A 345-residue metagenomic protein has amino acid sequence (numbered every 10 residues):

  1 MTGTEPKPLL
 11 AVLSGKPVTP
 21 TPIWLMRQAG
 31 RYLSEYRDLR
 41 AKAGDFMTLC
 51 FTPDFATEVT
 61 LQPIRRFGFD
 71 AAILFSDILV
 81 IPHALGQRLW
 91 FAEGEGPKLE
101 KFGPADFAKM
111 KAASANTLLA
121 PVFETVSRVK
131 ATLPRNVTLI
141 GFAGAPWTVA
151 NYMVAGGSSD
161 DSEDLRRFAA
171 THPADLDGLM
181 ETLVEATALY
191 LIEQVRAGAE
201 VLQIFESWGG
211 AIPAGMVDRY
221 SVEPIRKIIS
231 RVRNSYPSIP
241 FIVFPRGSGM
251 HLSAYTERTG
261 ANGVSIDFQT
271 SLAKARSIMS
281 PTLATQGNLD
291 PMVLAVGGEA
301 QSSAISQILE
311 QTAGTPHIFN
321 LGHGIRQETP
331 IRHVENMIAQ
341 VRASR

Functional and structural regions predicted by a protein language model:
M1-F91, R128, K227, E310 (+1 more regions): N-terminal basic, low-complexity leaders that serve as flexible interaction/assembly modules and, when applicable, as
T2-T4, A43, A105-S114, A174 (+1 more regions): Short, glycine- and charge-enriched coil/turn segments that flank and shape catalytic ligand pockets
K16-T48, I78, A84-E93, E100-P104 (+3 more regions): N-terminal small/glycine-rich loop or linker at the start of catalytic domains across soluble metabolic enzymes
G44-D45, K101-D106, A113, I212-A214 (+2 more regions): General structural signal for secondary-structure boundaries
I73-W90, G103, M110-A115, A199-D218 (+1 more regions): Glycine-rich, proline-tolerant flexible connector loops at the mouths of alpha/beta enzymes
G94-T132: A gly/proline- and charged-residue-enriched helix-loop-helix capping module
L118-R345: Active-site loop segments of alpha/beta catalytic cores
